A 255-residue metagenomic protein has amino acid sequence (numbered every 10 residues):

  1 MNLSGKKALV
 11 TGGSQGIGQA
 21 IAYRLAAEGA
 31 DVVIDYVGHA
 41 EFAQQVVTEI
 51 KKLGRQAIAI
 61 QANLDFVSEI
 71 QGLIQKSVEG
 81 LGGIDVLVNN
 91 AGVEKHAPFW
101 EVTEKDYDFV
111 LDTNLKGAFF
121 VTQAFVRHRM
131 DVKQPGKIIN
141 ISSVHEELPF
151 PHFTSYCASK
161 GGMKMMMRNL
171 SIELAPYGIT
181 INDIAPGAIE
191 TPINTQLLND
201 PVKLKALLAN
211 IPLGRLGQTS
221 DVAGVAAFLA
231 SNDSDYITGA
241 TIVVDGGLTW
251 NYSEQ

Functional and structural regions predicted by a protein language model:
S14-Q15: Conserved glycine-rich cofactor-binding loop
P98-F99, T103-L111, L207: Substrate-binding pocket helix/loop in short-chain dehydrogenase/reductase
W100, L148-T154, P176, G214 (+1 more regions): Active-site loop immediately N-terminal to the catalytic Tyr-X3-Lys motif of short-chain dehydrogenase/reductase
T122, S159, M167: Active-site helix of classical SDR
R127, I172-P176, D235: Alpha-helical segment proximal to the catalytic Tyr-Lys
S143: Residue(s) in the substrate-gating loop at a strand-loop-helix junction that position the organic substrate next
L148, A227, T238-Q255: Short C-terminal tail/terminal secondary-structure segment of NAD(P)H-dependent dehydrogenase/reductase domains
